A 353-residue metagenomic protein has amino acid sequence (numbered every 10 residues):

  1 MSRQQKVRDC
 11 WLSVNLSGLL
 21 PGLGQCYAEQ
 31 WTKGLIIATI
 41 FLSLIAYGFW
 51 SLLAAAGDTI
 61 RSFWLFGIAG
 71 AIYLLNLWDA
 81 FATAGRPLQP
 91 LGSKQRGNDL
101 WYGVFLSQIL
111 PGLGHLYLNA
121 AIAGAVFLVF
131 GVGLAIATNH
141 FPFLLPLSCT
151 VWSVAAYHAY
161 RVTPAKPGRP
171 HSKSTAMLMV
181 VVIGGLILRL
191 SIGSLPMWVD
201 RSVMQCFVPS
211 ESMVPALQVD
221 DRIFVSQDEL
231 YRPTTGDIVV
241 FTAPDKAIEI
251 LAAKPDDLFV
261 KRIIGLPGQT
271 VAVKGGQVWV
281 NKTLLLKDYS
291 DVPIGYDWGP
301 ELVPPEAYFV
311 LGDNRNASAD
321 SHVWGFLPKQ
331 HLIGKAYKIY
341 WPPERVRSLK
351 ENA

Functional and structural regions predicted by a protein language model:
M1-S13, S17-P21, L35, F41-D256 (+1 more regions): Protein maturation boundaries and topogenic segments
Q25, H115, V278-V280: Short aromatic-centered micro-motifs
A216, Y231-R232, I264, L302 (+2 more regions): Residue-level "contact hotspot" at macromolecular interaction interfaces
L258-T283: Mid-length scaffold segments of soluble, non-membrane domains
V280-Y296: PP2C/PPM family metal-dependent serine/threonine protein phosphatase catalytic domain, recognizing the conserved
D291-A307: Acidic loop->beta-strand submotif enriched in PP2C/PPM serine/threonine phosphatases
G312: Phosphate/adenylate-binding glycine loop and adjacent helical scaffold
